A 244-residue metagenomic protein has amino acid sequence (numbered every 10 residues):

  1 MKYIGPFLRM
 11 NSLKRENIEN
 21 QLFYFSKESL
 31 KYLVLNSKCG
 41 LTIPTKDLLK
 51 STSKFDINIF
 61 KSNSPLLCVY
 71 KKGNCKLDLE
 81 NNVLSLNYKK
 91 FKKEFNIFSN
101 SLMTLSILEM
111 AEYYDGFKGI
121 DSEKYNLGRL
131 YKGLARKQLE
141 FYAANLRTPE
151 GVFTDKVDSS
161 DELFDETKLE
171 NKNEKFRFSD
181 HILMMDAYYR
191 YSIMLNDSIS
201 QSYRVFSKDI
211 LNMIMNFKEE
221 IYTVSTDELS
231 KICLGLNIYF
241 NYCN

Functional and structural regions predicted by a protein language model:
M1-N244: Glycan-recognition and catalytic cores of secretory/periplasmic carbohydrate-active enzymes
